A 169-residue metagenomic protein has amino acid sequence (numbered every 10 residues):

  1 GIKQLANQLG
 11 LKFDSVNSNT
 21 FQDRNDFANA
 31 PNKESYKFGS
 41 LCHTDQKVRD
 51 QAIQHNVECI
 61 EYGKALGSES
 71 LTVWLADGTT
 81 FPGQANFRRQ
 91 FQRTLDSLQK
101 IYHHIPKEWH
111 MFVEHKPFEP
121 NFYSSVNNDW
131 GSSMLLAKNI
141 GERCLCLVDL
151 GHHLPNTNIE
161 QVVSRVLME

Functional and structural regions predicted by a protein language model:
G1-N32, K64: Glycine-rich, aromatic-flanked loop segments that form ligand/cofactor-binding clefts across common enzyme folds
K3, M134, V163-S164: Short amphipathic alpha-helical segments and helix-helix/interface helices
K12, A28-L145: Active-site acidic/histidine proton-transfer and metal-coordination neighborhood in alpha/beta enzyme cores
N17-Q22, L75-T79, H115-E119, L150-L154: Active-site-proximal loop/turn and secondary-structure-junction residues that shape catalytic pockets, frequently
F122-N128, G151-N158: Alpha-helix N-cap/loop-to-helix boundary motif
I140, C144-L147, H153, E169: Aromatic- and acid-rich polysaccharide-binding/catalytic face of secreted or lumenal carbohydrate-active enzymes
P155-E169: A short alpha/beta connector and helix-capping loop motif
